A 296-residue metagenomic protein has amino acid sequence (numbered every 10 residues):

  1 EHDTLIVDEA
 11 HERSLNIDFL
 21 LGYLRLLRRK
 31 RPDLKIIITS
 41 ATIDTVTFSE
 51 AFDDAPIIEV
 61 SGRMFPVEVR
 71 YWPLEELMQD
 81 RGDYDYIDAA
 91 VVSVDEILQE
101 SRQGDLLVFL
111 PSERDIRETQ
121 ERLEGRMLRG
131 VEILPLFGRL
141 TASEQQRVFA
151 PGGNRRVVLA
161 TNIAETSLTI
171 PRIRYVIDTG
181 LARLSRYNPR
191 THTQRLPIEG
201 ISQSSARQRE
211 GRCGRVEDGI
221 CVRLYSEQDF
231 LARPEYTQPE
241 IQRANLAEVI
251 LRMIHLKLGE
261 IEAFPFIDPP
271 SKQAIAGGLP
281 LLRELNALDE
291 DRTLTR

Functional and structural regions predicted by a protein language model:
E1-R296: P-loop NTPase motor module signature
